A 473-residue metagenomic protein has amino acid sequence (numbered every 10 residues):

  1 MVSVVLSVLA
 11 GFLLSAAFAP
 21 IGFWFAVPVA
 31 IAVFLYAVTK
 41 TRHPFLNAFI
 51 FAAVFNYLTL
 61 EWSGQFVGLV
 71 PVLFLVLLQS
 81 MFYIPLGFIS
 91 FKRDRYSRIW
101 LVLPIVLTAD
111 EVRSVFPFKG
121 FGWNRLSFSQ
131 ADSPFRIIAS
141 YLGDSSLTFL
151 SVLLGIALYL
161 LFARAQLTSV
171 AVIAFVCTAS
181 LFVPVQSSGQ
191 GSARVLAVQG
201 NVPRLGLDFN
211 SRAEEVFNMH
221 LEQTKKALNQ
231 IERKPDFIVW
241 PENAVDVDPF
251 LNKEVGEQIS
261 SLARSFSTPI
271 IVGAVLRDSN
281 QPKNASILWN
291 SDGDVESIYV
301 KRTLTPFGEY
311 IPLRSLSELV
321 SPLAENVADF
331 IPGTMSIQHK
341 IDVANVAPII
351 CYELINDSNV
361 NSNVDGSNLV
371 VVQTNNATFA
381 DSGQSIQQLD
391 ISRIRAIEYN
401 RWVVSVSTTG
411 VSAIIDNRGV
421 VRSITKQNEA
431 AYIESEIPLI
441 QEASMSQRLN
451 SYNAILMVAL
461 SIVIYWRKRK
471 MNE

Functional and structural regions predicted by a protein language model:
M1-P184, D381, S392, S407-T409 (+2 more regions): Membrane-embedded alpha-helical bundles of multi-pass enzymes that act on lipidic or dolichyl-linked glycan substrates
V185-L449: Soluble catalytic domains of enzymes that build or remodel membrane lipids, polysaccharides, and related
